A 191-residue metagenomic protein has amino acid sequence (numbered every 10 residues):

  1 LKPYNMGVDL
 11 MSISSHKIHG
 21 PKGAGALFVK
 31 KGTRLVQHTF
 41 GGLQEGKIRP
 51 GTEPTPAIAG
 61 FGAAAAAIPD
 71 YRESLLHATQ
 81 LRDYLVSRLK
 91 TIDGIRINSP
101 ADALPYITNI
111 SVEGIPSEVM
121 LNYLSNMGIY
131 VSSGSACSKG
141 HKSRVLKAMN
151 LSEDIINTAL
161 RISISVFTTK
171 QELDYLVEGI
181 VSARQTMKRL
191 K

Functional and structural regions predicted by a protein language model:
L1-K191: Pyridoxal 5′-phosphate
